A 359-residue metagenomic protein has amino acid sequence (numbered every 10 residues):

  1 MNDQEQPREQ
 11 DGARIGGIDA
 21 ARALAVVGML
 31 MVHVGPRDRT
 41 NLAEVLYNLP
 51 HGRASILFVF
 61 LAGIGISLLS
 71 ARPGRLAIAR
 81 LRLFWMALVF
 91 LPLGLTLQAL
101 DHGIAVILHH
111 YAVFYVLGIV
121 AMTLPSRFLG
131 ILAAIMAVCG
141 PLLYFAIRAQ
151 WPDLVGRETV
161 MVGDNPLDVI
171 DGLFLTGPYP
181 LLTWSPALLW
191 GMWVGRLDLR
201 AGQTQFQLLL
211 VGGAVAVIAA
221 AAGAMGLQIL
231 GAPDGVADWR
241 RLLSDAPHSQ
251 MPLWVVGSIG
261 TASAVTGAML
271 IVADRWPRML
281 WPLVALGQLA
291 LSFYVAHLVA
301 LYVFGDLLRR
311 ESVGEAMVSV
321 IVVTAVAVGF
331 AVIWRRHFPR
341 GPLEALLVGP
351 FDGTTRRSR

Functional and structural regions predicted by a protein language model:
N2-R359: Alpha-helical transmembrane segments and their immediate juxtamembrane cytosolic regions
